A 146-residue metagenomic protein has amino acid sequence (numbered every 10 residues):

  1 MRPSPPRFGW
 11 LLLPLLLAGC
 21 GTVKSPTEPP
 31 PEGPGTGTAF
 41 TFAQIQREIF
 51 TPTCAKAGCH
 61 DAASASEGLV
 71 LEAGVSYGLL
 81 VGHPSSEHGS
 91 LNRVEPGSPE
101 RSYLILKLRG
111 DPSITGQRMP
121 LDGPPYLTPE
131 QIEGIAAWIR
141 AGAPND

Functional and structural regions predicted by a protein language model:
M1-L11: Bacterial N-terminal signal peptides that target proteins for export
L17-G19: C-terminal motif of bacterial Sec signal peptides marking the signal peptidase cleavage site
G21-T38, A43-R47, T51-P129, E133: Solvent-exposed helix-loop boundary motif
P129, A141-D146: Flexible coil segments in periplasmic/lumen-exposed cytochrome c-class electron-transfer proteins
